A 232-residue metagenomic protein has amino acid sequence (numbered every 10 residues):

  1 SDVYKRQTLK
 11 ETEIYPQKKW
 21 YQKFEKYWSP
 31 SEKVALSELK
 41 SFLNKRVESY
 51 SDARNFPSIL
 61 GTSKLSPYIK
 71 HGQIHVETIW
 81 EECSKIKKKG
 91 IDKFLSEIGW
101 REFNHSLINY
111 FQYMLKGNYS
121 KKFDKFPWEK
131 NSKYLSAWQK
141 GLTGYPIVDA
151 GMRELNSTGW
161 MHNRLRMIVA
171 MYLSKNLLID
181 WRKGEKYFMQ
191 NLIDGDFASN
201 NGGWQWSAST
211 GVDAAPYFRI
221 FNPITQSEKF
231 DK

Functional and structural regions predicted by a protein language model:
S1, G90, R153-E154, S199-N200: Trp/Phe/Arg-rich N-terminal binding region typifying the photolyase-homology
S1, K5-K122, F230-K232: Glycine/tryptophan-enriched, flexible segments
E38, K64, I79-E82, F94 (+4 more regions): Short, hydrophobic/aromatic alpha-helical segments in well-folded domains
S58-I59, W80-E81, P127-S132, L165-I168 (+1 more regions): Short acidic (Asp/Glu) and glycine-rich catalytic loops that position anionic groups and cofactors
S84, F103, I108, Q112 (+8 more regions): Hydrophobic alpha-helix feature that most strongly marks membrane-spanning transmembrane helices and their immediate
H105, Y134-I179: C-terminal substrate/ligand-recognition segments
Y113, G117-L142: Helix-loop-helix junctions that connect adjacent transmembrane helices in secondary transporters/permeases, recognized
P127, Y187-K232: C-terminal, helix-dominated tail/subdomain
